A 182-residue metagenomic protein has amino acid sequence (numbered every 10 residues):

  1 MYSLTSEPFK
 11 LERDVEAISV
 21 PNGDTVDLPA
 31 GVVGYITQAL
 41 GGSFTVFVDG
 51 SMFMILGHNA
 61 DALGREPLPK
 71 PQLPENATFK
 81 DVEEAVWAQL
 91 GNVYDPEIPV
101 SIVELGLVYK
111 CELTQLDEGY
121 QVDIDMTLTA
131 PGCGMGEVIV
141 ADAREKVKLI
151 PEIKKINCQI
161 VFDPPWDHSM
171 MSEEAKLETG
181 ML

Functional and structural regions predicted by a protein language model:
M1-L182: Domain-level signature for proteins that mediate thiol-based redox and metal-cofactor handling
